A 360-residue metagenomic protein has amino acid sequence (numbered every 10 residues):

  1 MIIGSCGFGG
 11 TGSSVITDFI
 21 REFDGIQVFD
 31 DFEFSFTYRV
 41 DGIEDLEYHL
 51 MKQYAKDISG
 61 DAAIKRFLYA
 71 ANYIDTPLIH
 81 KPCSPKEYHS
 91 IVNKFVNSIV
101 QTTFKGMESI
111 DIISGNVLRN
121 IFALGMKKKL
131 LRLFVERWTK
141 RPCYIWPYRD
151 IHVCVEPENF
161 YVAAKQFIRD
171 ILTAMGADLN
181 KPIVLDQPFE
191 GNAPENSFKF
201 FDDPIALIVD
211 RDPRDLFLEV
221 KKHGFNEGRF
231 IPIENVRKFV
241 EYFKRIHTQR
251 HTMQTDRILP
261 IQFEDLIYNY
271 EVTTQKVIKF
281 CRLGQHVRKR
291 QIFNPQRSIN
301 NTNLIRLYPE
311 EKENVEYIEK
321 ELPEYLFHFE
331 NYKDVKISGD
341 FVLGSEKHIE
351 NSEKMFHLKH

Functional and structural regions predicted by a protein language model:
M1-S5, T11, E158-D178, P188-Q285: PAPS-dependent sulfotransferase catalytic domain
I2-I3, M107, R250-R257, E271-H360: PAPS-dependent sulfotransferases, especially Golgi type II membrane carbohydrate sulfotransferases
S13-Q27: A conserved segment at the C-terminal end of the G1
F23-F29, Q53, D57, D61 (+3 more regions): Phosphate/oxyanion-binding loops and surfaces in catalytic or ligand/nucleic-acid-binding neighborhoods
V28-T37: Short beta-strand-centered segment that lines the nucleotide-binding/catalytic pocket of NTP-utilizing
R39-L46, E219-K222, V272-T274, T302-L304: Short aromatic-enriched loop/helix-cap "lid" or pocket-rim segments at secondary-structure transitions that line
R39-V184: PAPS-dependent sulfation machinery
Y48-S59, G228-K238, R306-E316: A polyampholytic, Gly/Pro-enriched intrinsically disordered region
